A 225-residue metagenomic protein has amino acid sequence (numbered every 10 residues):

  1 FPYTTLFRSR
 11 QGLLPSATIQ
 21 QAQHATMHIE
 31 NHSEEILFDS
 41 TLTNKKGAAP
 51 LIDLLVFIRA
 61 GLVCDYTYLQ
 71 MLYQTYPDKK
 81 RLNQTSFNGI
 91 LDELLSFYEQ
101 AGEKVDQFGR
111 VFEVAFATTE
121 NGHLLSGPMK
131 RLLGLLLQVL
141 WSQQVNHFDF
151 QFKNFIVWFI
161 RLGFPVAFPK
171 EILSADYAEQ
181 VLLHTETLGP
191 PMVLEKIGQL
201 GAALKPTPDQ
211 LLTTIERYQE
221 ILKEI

Functional and structural regions predicted by a protein language model:
F1-L6: Short, small-residue-biased leader/transition segments that mark boundaries at the very start of proteins
R8-Q11, A25: Intrinsic-disorder/low-complexity detector
G12, K46-I52, Y73, L133-L137 (+1 more regions): Short, mixed-charge, low-aromatic patches
L14, I58-Q70, H123, W141-Q151 (+2 more regions): Short helix-capping/linker segments at secondary-structure and domain boundaries
P15-D106: Carboxylate- and glycine-rich phosphate/diphosphate-binding segment that chelates Mg2+/Mn2+
L69-Y73, I90, L94, F112 (+6 more regions): Generic structural signal of hydrophobic/aromatic residues within well-ordered alpha-helices of folded domains
D78-I172: Active-site segments that bind and position negatively charged phosphate/pyrophosphate groups
F148-I225: C-terminal charged capping/lid subdomain of soluble metabolic enzymes
